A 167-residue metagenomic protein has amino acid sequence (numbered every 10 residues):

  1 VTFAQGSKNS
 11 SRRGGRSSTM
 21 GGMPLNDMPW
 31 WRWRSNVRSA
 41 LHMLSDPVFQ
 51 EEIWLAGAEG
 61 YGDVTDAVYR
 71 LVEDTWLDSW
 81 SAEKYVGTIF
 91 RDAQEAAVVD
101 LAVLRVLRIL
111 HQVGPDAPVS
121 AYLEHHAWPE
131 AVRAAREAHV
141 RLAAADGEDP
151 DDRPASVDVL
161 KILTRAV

Functional and structural regions predicted by a protein language model:
T2, S7-S18: Low-acidity, Ser/Thr- and Arg-rich intrinsically disordered low-complexity segments
S17-G22, A166-V167: Short intrinsically disordered terminal tails
M20-S81: Short terminal alpha-helical segments
N36, A40-M43, A67, L71 (+5 more regions): Charge-rich, solvent-exposed alpha-helical interaction surfaces
Q50-L55, A117-Y122, D151: Charged, low-complexity interaction regions
W76-A143, G147-E148: Amphipathic protein-protein interaction modules
S79-A82, L160, V167: An internal, amphipathic alpha-helical element
L123, A145-R165: Short linear, low-complexity motifs centered on an aromatic residue
